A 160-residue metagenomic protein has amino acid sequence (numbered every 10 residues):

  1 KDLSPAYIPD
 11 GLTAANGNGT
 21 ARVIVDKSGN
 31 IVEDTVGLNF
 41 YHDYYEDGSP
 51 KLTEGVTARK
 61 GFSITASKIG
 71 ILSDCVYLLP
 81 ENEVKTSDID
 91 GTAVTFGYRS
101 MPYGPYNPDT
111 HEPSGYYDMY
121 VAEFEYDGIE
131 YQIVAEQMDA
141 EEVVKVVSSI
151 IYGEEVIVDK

Functional and structural regions predicted by a protein language model:
K1-Y126: Short, solvent-exposed recognition patches
V121, Y126-K160: Surface-exposed amphipathic alpha-helical segments
